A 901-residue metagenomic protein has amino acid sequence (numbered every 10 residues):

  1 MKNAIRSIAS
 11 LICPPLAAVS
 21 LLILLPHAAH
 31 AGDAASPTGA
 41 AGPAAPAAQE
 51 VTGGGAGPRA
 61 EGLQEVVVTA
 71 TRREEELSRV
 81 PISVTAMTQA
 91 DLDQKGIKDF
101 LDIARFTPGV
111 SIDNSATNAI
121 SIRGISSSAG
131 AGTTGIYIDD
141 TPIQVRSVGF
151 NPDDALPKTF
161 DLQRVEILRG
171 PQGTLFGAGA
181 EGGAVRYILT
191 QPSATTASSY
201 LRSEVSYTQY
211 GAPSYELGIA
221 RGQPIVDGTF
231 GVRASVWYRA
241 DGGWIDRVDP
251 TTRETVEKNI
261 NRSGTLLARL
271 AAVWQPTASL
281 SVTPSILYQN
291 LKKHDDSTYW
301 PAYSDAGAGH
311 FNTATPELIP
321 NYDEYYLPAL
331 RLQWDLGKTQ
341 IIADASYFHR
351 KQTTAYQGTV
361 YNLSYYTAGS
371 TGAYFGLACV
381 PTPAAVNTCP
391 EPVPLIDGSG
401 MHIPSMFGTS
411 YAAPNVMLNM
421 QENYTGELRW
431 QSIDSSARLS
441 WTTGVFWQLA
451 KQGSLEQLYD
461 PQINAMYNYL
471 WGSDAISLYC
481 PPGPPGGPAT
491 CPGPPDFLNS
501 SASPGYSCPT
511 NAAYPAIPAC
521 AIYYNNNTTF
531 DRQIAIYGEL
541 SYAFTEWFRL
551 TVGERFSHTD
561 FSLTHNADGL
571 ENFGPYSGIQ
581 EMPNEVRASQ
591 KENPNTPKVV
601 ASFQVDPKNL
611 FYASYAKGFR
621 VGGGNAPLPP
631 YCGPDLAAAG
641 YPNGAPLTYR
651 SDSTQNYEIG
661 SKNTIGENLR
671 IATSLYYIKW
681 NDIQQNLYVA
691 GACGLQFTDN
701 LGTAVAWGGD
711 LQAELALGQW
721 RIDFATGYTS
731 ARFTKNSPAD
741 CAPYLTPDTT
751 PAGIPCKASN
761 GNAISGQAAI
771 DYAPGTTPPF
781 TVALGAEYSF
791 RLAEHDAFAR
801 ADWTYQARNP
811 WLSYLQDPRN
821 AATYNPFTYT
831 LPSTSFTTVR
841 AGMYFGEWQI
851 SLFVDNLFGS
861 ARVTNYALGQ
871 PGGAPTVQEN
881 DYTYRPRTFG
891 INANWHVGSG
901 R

Functional and structural regions predicted by a protein language model:
T69, L101-T141, Q163: Extracytoplasmic beta-strand/coil segments of soluble accessory domains associated with Gram-negative outer-membrane
T141-R169, I219: Short acidic/polar hinge/loop motifs at secondary-structure boundaries that mediate gating or recognition
S198, Q209-H294, E324-L330, Q421-E422 (+8 more regions): Transmembrane beta-barrel wall of Gram-negative outer-membrane proteins
G218, R331-L336, Q340-S346, R350-G358 (+3 more regions): Membrane-embedded beta-barrel scaffold of Gram-negative outer-membrane proteins
W244-N261, H294-P316, Q357-V416, Q457-N526 (+6 more regions): Solvent-exposed loop segments that connect transmembrane elements
V273-T277, W430-Q431, S440-A450, N527-I678 (+1 more regions): Structural signature of Gram-negative outer-membrane beta-barrels, strongest in the C-terminal barrel of TonB-dependent
L458, I463-A465, G718, T804-R819 (+1 more regions): C-terminal beta-signal and adjacent terminal beta-strands/loops of Gram-negative outer-membrane beta-barrel proteins
E546, L550, R670-W680, D699-Y814 (+1 more regions): Gram-negative outer-membrane beta-barrel transporters
